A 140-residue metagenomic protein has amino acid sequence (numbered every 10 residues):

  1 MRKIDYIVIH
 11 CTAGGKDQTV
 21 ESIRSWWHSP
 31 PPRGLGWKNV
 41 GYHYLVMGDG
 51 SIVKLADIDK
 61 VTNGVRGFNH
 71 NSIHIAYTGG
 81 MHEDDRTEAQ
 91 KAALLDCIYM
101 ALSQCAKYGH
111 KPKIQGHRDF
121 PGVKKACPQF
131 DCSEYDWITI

Functional and structural regions predicted by a protein language model:
M1-D59: Short, conserved "active-site rim" segments that organize catalytic pockets and cofactor/ligand binding
M1-T12, G48-I52, N71, Y77-I140: Basic/polar, cationic surfaces and motifs that engage anionic cell-wall and phosphate/carboxylate ligands
R33-L35, G41, T62-G64, S103 (+1 more regions): Generic structural signal for short, flexible, solvent-exposed coil/loop and linker residues
I58-H74: Short, surface-exposed glycine/acidic/tryptophan-bearing loops
